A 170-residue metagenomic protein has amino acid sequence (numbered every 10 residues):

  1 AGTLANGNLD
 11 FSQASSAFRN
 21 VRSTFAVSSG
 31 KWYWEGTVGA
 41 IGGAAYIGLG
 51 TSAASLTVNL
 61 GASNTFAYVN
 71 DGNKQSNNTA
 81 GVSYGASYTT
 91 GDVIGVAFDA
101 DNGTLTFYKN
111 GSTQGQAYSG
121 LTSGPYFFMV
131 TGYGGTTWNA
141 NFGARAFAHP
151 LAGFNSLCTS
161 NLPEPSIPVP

Functional and structural regions predicted by a protein language model:
A1-P170: PRY/SPRY (B30.2) beta-sandwich protein-interaction domains and their adjacent Ser/Pro/Gly-rich low-complexity linkers
